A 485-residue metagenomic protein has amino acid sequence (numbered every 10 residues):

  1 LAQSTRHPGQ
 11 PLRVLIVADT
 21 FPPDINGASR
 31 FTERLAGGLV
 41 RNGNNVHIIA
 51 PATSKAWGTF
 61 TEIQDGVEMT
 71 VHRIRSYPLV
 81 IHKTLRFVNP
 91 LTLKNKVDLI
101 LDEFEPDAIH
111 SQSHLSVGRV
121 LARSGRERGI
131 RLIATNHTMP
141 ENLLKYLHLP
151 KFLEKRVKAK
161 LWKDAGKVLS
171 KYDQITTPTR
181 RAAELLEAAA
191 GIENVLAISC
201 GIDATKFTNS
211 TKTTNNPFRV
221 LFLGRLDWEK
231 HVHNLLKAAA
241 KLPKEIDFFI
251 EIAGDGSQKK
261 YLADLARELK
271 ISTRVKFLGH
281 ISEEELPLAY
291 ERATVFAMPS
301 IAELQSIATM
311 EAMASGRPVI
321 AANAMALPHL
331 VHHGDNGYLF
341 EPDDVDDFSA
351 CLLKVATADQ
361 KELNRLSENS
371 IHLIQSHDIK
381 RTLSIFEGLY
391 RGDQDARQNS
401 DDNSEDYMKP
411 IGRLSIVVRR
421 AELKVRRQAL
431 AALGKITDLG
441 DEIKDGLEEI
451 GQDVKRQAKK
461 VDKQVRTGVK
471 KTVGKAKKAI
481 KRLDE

Functional and structural regions predicted by a protein language model:
L1-R73, I411, S415-I436, G440-I443: N-terminal subdomain of nucleotide-sugar transferases
A52, R181, G201: Carbohydrate-associated surface elements
L169, H280-I281, L288-A293: Short alpha-helical donor nucleotide-sugar binding micro-motif in glycosyltransferases
T213-A239, E251: Conserved donor-binding/catalytic core segment of Leloir-type glycosyltransferases
I301: Aromatic "clamp/platform" in nucleotide-sugar-dependent glycosyltransferases that forms part of the donor/acceptor
P318-A321: Short hydrophobic beta-strand element within catalytic cores of glycosyltransferases and related nucleotide-activated
H333-G334, Y338-V345, K354-Q360: Conserved acidic donor-binding segment of nucleotide-sugar-dependent glycosyltransferases
D347, K361-S376, G388: A short, well-ordered alpha-helix in the C-terminal region of glycosyltransferases
